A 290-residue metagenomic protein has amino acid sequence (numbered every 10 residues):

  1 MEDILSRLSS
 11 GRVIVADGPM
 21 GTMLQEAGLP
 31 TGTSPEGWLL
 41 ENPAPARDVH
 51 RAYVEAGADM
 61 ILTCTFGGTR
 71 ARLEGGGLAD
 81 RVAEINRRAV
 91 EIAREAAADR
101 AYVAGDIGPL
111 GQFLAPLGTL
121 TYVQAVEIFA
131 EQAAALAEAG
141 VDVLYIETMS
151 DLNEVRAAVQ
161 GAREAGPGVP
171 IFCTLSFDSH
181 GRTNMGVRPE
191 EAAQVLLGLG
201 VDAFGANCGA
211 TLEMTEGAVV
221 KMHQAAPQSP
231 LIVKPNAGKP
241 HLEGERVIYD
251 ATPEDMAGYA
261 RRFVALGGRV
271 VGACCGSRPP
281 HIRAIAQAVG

Functional and structural regions predicted by a protein language model:
M1-G290: Domain-level signal for soluble alpha/beta catalytic cores
